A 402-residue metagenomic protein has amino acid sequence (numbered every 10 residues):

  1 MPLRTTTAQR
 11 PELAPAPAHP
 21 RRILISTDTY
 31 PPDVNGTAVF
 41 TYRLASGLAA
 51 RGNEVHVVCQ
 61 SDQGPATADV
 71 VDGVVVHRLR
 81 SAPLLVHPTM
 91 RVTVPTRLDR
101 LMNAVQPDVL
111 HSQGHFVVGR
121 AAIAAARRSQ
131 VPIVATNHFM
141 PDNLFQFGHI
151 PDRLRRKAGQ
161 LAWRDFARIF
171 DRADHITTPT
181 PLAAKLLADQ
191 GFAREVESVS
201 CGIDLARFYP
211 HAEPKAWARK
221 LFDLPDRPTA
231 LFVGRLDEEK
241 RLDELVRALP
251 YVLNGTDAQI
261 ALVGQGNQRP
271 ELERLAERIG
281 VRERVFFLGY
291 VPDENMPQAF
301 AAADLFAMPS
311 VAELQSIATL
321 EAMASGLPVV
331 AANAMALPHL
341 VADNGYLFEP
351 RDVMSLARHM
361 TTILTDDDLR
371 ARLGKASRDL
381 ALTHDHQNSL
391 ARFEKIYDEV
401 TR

Functional and structural regions predicted by a protein language model:
M1-H77: N-terminal subdomain of nucleotide-sugar transferases
M102, I169-F170, Y290-V291, Q298-A303: Short alpha-helical donor nucleotide-sugar binding micro-motif in glycosyltransferases
R156-P214, L224-P225, L314: Donor nucleotide-sugar binding/catalytic pocket of nucleotide-sugar-dependent glycosyltransferases
L224-L236, L242-F286, E294, T365 (+1 more regions): A conserved nucleotide-sugar
V311: Aromatic "clamp/platform" in nucleotide-sugar-dependent glycosyltransferases that forms part of the donor/acceptor
P328-A331: Short hydrophobic beta-strand element within catalytic cores of glycosyltransferases and related nucleotide-activated
Y346-V353, T362-D368: Conserved acidic donor-binding segment of nucleotide-sugar-dependent glycosyltransferases
T362, L369-T383, K395: A short, well-ordered alpha-helix in the C-terminal region of glycosyltransferases
